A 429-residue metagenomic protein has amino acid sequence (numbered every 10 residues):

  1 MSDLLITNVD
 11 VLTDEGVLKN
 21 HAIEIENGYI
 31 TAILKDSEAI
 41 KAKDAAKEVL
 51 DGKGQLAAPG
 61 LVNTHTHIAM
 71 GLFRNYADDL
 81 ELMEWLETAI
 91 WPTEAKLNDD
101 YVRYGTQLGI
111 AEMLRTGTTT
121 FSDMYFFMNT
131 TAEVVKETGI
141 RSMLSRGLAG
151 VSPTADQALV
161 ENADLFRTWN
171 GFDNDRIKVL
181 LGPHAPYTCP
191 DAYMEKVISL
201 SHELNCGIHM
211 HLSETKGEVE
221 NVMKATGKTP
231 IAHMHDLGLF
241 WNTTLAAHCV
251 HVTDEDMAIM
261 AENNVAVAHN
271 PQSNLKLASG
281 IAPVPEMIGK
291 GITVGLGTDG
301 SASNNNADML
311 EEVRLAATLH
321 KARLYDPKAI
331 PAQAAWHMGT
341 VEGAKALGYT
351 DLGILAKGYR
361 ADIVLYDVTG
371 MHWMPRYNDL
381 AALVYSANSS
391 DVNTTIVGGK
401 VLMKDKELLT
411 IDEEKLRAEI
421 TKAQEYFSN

Functional and structural regions predicted by a protein language model:
M1-H21, I25-T31, H337-N429: Active-site microenvironment of metallo-dependent hydrolases
L4-T7, I40-E84, Q107, L114-R115: Replace "His-x-His-based motif
V9, I23, G28, G54 (+15 more regions): Divalent metal-coordination and catalytic microenvironments
L72-Y104, T138-A149, K216-T243, N263-A266 (+1 more regions): Active-site gating loops and adjacent loop-to-helix segments of metal-dependent hydrolytic enzymes
R74-I140, E161-F172, T421-N429: Alpha-helical scaffold segments that flank or form the walls of functional sites
T130-V250, E255: Metal-coordinating catalytic core of metallo-dependent amide/deamination hydrolases
D236-L239, T243, P285-G370, S386-N388: His/Asp/Glu-enriched, well-ordered alpha-helical/loop segment that forms or immediately abuts the divalent-metal
E255, A261-I292, G297-T298: A conserved active-site cap/scaffold subdomain adjacent to cofactor or substrate pockets
